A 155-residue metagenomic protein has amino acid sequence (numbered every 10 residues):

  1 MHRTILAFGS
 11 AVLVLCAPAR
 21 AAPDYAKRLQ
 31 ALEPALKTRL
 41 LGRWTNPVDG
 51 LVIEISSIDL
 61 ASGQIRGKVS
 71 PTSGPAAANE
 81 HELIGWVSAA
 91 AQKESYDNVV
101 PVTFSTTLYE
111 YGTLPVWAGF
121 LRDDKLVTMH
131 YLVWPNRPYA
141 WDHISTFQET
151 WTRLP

Functional and structural regions predicted by a protein language model:
M1-L6: Bacterial N-terminal signal peptides that target proteins for export
A7-F8, S95: A generic structural signal for short, non-catalytic loop/turn and secondary-structure boundary residues
A11-P18: Hydrophobic h-region of N-terminal signal peptides that target proteins for export in Gram-negative bacteria
A19-P23: Boundary at the C-terminal end of the N-terminal hydrophobic targeting segment
R28-W117, L121, H130, D142-L154: Central antiparallel beta-sheet cores of small beta-barrel/beta-sandwich binding domains
V127: Hydrophobic pocket-lining residues within nucleotide cofactor-binding pockets
W134-W141: Short, exposed beta-strand-loop hairpins at the edges of beta-sheets in extracellular/periplasmic proteins
